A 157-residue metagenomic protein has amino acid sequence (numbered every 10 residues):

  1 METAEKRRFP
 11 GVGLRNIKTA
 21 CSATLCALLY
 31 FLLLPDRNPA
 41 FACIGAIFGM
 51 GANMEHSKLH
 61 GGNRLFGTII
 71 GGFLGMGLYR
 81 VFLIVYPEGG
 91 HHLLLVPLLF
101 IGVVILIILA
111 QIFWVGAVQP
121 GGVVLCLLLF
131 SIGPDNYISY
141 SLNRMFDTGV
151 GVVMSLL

Functional and structural regions predicted by a protein language model:
M1-G122, F130-L157: Alpha-helical transmembrane segments and their membrane-interface boundaries that form or gate the permeation pathway
